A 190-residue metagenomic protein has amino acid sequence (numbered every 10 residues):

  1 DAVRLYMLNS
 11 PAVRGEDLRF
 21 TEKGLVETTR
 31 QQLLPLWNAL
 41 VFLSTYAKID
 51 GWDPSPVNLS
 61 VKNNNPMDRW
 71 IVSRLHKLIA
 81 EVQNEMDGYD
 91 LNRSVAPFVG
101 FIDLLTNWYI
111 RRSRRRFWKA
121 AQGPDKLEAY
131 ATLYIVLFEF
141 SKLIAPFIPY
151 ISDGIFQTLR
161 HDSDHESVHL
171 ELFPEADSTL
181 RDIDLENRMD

Functional and structural regions predicted by a protein language model:
D1, G15-Q31, N64-P66, G88 (+2 more regions): Conserved phosphate-binding loops in nucleotide/dinucleotide-binding enzymes
D1-K62, R160-D164: Catalytic adenosine-cofactor/nucleotide-binding cores of aminoacyl-tRNA synthetases and other
D1-L5, V26-V41, N92-V99, D103 (+4 more regions): Non-catalytic, well-ordered alpha-helical scaffold segments
L8-A12, K23, L91, V99 (+3 more regions): An acidic- and aromatic-residue-enriched active-site/binding cleft used to recognize and process polar
L8-S10, Q31-S44, D50, N65-L78 (+2 more regions): Core structural elements
P11-R19, K77-Y89, A120, E175: Short, charged/polar, low-complexity loop and linker segments that flank or interrupt alpha-helical bundles
T21-L25, F98-V99, Q122-A129: Conserved short loop/turn motifs at secondary-structure junctions
D50-A80, R111-D190: Acidic, turn-prone loop/beta-hairpin segments
